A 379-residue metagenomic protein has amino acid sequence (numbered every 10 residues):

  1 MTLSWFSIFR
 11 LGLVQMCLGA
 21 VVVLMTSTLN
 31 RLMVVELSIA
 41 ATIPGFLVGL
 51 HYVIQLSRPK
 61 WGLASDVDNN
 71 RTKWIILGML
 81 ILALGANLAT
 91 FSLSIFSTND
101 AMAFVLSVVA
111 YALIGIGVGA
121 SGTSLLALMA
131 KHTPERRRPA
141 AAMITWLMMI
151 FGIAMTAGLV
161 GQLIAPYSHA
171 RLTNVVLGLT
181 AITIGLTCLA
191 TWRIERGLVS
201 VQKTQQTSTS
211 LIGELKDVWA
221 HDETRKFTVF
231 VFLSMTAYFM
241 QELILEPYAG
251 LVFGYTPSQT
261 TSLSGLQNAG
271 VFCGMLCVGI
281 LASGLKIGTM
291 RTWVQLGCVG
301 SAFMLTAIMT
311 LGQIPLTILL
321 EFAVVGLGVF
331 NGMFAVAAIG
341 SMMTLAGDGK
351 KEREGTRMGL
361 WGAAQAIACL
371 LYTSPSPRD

Functional and structural regions predicted by a protein language model:
M1-S4, L198-F227: Juxtamembrane intracellular "pre-TM" segments in multi-pass secondary transporters
S27-T42, L243-Q259: Short amphipathic helix-loop junctions that connect adjacent transmembrane helices in Major Facilitator Superfamily/SLC
F46-L63, A269-C277: Central cavity-lining transmembrane alpha-helices of secondary-active solute carriers, predominantly the Major
R58-N69, M275-T289: Helix-to-loop junctions at the C-terminal end of transmembrane segments in multipass secondary transporters
V67-M79, G284-C298: Cytoplasmic membrane-interface "Motif A"-like loop-to-helix N-cap segments of 12-TM Major Facilitator Superfamily
L80-N99, G300-I314: C-terminal ends and interior cores of transmembrane alpha-helices in multi-pass membrane transporters/permeases
A142-A157, G362-L371: Glycine-rich segments within core transmembrane alpha-helices of 12-TM secondary carriers
Y372-D379: Conserved small/polar residues in nucleotide/adenosyl-binding loops
